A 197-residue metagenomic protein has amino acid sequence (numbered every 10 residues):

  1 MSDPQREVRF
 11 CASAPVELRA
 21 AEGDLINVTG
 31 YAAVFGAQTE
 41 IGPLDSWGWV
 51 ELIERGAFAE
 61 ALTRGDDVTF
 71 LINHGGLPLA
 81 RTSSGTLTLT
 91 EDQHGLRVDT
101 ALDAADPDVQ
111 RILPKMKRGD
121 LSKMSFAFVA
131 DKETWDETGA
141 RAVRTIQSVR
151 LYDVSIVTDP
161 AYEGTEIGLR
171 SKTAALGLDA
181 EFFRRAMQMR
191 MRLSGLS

Functional and structural regions predicted by a protein language model:
M1-D179, L196: Signature of dsDNA virion morphogenesis modules
A180-S197: Enriched but not universal
